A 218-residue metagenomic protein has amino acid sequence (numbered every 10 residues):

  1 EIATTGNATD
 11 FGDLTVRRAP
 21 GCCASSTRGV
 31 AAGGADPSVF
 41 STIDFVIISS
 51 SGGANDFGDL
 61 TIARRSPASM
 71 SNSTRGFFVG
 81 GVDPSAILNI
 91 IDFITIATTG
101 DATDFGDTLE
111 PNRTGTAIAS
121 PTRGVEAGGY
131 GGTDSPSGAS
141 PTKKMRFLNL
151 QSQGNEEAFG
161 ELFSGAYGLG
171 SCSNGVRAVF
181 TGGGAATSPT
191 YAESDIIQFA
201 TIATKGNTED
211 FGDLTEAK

Functional and structural regions predicted by a protein language model:
E1-K218: Polar, enzyme-active/binding microenvironments
